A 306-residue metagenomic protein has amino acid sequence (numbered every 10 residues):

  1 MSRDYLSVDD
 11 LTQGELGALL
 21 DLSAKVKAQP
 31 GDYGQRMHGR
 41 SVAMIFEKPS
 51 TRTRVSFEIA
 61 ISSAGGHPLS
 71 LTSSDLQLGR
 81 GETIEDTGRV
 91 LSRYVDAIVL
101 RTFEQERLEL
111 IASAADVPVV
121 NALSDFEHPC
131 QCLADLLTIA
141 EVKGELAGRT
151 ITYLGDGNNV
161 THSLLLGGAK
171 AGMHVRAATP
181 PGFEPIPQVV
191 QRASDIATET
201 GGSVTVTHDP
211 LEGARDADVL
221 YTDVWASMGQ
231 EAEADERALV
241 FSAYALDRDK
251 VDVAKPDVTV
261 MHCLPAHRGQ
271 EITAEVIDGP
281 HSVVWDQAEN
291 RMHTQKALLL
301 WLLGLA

Functional and structural regions predicted by a protein language model:
M1-V55, I59, E127: Positively charged, low-complexity intrinsically disordered leader regions
S41-V42, F46-Y94: Active-site cofactor/substrate anionic-group-binding motifs, chiefly glycine- and Lys/Arg-rich phosphate-binding loops
E47-I59, K143-T222: Glycine-rich phosphate/diphosphate-binding loop of Rossmann-like nucleotide-binding domains
A64, Y94, A114-D116, A171 (+2 more regions): Short, structured coil segments at secondary-structure junctions
R89, D96-G167, H262: Anion-binding alpha/beta catalytic cores of soluble intermediary-metabolism enzymes, centered on
D195-E275: Rossmann-like adenosine-cofactor binding region
D257-V258, C263-A306: Adenosine-phosphate binding glycine-rich loop
